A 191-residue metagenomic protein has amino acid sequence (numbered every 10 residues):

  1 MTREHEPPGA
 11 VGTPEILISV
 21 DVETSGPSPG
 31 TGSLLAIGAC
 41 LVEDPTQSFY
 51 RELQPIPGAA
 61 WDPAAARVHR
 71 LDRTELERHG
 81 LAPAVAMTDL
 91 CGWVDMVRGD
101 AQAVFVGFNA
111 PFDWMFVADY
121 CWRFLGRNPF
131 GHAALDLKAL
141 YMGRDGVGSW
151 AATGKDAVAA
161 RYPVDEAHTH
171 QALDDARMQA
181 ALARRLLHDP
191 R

Functional and structural regions predicted by a protein language model:
M1-P7, W150-K155: Short, motif-level signal for alpha-helix interfacial/capping segments enriched in acidic residues and aromatics/proline
T2-W114, A160-Y162: Conserved non-catalytic scaffold segment of RNase H-like nuclease domains
G30, V117-A118, D145: Short, well-ordered secondary-structure micro-motifs
G32-L35, D119-R123: Short, glycine/charged-enriched secondary-structure capping and boundary segments
Q54-H69, R73-L76, L137-A180: Active-site-proximal helix-loop-helix substrate-binding element of RNase H-like nuclease domains
V104-P111, M115-F116, Y120-C121, G154-R191: Acidic, Mg2+-coordinating catalytic module of metal-dependent nucleases/exonucleases that use a two-metal-ion mechanism
C121-G131: A short alpha->loop->secondary-structure connector
A134: Short aromatic/basic micro-patch
